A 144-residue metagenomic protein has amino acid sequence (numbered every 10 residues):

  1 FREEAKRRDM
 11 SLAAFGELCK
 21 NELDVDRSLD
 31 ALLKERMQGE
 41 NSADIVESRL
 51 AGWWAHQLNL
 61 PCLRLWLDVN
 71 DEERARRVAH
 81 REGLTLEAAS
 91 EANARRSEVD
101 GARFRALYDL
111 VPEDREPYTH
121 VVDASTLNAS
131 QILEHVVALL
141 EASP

Functional and structural regions predicted by a protein language model:
F1-Q57, E72, L84, E98: ATP-dependent small-molecule kinase phosphotransfer cores that center on conserved nucleotide phosphate-binding segments
R2, A75-A79, T119: Amphipathic alpha-helical segments within well-ordered protein domains
L23-D24, W53, L86-H135: Small-molecule kinase domains that catalyze NTP-dependent phosphoryl transfer to phosphate-bearing small molecules
S48, V69, A124: Residues immediately flanking
L58-C62, E116-T119: Short glycine-/polar-rich loops that comprise or flank the Walker A/P-loop and associated switch/sensor motifs
N59-R95: Conserved phosphate-donor/acceptor-positioning beta-strand/loop module used by diverse small-molecule
H135-S143: C-terminal alpha-helix
